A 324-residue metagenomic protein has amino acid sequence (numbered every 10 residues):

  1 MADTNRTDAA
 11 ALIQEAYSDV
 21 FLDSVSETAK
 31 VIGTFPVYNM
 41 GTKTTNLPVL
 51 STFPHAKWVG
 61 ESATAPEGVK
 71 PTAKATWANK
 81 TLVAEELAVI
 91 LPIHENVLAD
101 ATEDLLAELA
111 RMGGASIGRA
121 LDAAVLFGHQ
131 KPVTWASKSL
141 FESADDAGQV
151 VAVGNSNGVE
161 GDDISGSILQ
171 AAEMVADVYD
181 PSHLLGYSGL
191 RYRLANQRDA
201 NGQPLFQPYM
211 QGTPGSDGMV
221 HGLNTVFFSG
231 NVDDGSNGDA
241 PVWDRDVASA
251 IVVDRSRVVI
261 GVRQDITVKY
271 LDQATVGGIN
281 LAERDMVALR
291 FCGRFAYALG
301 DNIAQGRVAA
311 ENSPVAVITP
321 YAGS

Functional and structural regions predicted by a protein language model:
M1-D19, V25-K30, V37, E61 (+1 more regions): Protruding loop/beta-arch "assembly-hinge" segments enriched in small, turn-prone residues
A2-V89: Assembly/oligomerization interface modules of large self-assembling protein complexes
G41, E142, D146-V287, G293: Extended oligomerization regions of viral-like shell subunits
P48-S51, H94, Y187-G189, C292-R294 (+1 more regions): Structured loops at beta-to-helix junctions and adjacent beta-edge loops in soluble globular domains
F53-A56, A88, V97, R119 (+3 more regions): Short loop/turn segments at secondary-structure transitions that flank enzyme active sites
H55-V59, A101-T102, R193-N196, G261-V262 (+1 more regions): Short helix/loop capping segments that flank catalytic or ligand/cofactor-binding pockets
P71-T72, T81, A88-M174, N231 (+2 more regions): Alpha-helical scaffold segments that mediate packing/assembly in large oligomeric complexes
